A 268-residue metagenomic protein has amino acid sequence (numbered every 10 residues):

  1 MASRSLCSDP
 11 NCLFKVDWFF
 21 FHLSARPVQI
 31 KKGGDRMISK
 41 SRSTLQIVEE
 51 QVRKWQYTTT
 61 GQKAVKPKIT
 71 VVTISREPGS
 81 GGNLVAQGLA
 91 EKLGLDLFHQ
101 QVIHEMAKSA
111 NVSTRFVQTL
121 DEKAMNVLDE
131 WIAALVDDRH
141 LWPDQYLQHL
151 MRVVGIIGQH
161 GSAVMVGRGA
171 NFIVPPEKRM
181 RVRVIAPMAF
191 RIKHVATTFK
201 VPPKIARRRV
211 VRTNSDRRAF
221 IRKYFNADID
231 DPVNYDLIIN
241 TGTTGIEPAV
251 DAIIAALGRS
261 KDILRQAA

Functional and structural regions predicted by a protein language model:
C7-R36: Short, Lys/Arg-enriched N-terminal segments with co-localized hydrophobic residues within the first ~10-30 amino acids
Q29, G33-I69: Extreme N-terminal, non-catalytic leader segments that precede Walker-type/kinase nucleotide-binding cores
K54, V127-D129, P203-E247: Small-molecule kinase domains that catalyze NTP-dependent phosphoryl transfer to phosphate-bearing small molecules
P67-V72, G161: Pre-Walker A (Motif I) flank of P-loop NTPase domains
I74-L89: Glycine-rich phosphate-binding P-loop
D96-A107: Short beta-strand-centered segment that lines the nucleotide-binding/catalytic pocket of NTP-utilizing
A107-S162: ATP-dependent small-molecule kinase phosphotransfer cores that center on conserved nucleotide phosphate-binding segments
E177-T197, P203-V211: Conserved phosphate-donor/acceptor-positioning beta-strand/loop module used by diverse small-molecule
